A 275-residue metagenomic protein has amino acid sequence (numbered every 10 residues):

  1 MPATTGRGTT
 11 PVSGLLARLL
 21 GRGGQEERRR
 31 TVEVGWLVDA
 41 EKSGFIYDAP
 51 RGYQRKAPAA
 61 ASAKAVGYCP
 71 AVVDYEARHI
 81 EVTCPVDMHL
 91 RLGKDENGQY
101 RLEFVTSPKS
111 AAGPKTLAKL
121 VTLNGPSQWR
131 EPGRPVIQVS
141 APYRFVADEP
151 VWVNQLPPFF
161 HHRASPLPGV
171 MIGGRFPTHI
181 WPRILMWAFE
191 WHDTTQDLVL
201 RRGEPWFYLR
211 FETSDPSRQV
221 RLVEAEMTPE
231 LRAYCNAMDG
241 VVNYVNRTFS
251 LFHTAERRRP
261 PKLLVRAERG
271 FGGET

Functional and structural regions predicted by a protein language model:
M1-W181, E190-T275: Non-catalytic terminal segments and appended small domains
L185-W187: Short strand-edge motifs at loop-to-beta-strand transitions and within beta-strands of extracellular beta-rich domains
